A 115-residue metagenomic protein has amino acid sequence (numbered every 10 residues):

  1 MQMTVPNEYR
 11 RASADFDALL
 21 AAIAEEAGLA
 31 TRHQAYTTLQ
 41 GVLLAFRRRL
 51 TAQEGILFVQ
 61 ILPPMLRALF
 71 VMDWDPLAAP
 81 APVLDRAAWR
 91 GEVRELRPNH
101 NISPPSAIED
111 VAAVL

Functional and structural regions predicted by a protein language model:
M1-A21, E25: Intrinsic N-terminal pre-sequences and regulatory tails
N7-R10, I61-P64, V83, A113: Mobile acidic interaction elements
E8-D15, Q34, A81, D85 (+1 more regions): A generic short alpha-helical patch detector that favors 3-5-residue windows in or near N-terminal regions
D17-L20, L39-L43, V59-L66, A112: Generic structural concept
A21-A24, L43-R47, R94, A112-L115: Amphipathic alpha-helical segments within well-ordered protein domains
L29-G41, R47-I56, N101-A113: Short, low-complexity cationic-aromatic patches
R49-P82: Extended intrinsically disordered, low-complexity coil regions enriched in Ser, Thr, Gly, Ala and often Pro
F70-L115: Short, solvent-exposed interaction modules
